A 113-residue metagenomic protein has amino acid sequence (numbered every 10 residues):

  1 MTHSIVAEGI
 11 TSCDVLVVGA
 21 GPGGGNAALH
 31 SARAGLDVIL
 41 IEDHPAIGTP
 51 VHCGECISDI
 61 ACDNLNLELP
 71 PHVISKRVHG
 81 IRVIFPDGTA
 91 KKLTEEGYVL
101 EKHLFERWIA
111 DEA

Functional and structural regions predicted by a protein language model:
M1-V15, R33-A34: Extreme N-terminal leader/targeting segments of oxidoreductases
L16, A20, L29-H52: Glycine-rich FAD pyrophosphate-binding loop
G24-G25: N-terminal Rossmann-fold NAD(P) dinucleotide-binding loop
L29, R33, D63, D111: Short, well-ordered alpha-helices that flank and scaffold nucleotide-derived cofactor binding pockets
H44-E68: Conserved N-terminal glycine-rich FAD pyrophosphate-binding loop of Rossmann-like flavoproteins
R77: Conserved glycine-bearing catalytic or ligand-binding loops at nucleotide- and phosphate-handling centers of large
G80-A113: Conserved N-terminal helical subregion
